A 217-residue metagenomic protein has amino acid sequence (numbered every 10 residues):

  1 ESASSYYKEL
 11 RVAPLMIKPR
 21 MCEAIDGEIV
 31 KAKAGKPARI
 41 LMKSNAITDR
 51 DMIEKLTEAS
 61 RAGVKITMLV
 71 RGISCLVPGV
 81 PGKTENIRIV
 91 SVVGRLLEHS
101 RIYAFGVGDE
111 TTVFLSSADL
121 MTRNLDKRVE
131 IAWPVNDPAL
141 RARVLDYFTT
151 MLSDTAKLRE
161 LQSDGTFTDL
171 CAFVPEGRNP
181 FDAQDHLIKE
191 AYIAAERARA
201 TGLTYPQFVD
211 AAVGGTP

Functional and structural regions predicted by a protein language model:
S2-Y7, P14-P217: PLD/PLD-like phosphodiesterase catalytic module centered on the HKD motif
